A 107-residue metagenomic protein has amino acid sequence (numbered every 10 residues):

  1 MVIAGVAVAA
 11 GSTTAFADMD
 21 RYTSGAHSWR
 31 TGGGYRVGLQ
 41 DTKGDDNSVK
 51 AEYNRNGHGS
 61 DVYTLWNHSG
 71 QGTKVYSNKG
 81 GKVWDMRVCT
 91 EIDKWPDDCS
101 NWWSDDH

Functional and structural regions predicted by a protein language model:
M1-A17: Secretory targeting and sorting signals
F16-H107: Post-signal peptide N-terminal regions of Sec-secreted extracellular proteins
